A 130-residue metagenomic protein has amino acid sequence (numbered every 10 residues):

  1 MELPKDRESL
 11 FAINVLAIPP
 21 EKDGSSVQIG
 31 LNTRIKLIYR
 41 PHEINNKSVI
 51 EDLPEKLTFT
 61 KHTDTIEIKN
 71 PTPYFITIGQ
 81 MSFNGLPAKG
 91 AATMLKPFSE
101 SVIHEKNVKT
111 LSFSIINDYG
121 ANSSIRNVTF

Functional and structural regions predicted by a protein language model:
M1-L3, L86-S112: Intrinsically disordered, low-complexity Pro/Gly/Ser/Thr-rich segments with frequent PxxP/GP/PP motifs and embedded
E2-Y39, T110-F130: Terminal connector regions
N14, Q80-S82: Beta-strand signatures of extracellular beta-sandwich domains
S25-F59: Transition segment at domain starts
I35, E55-L57, I66, G79 (+1 more regions): Residue-level detector of beta-strand structural context in well-folded domains
K61-H62, K106: Generic beta-strand structural signal
I66-T72: Asparagine-centered strand-capping/turn motif at beta-strand->loop junctions
P73-I78: Short acidic/proline- and small/hydrophobic-mixed sequence motifs that coincide with surface turns and coil-to-beta
